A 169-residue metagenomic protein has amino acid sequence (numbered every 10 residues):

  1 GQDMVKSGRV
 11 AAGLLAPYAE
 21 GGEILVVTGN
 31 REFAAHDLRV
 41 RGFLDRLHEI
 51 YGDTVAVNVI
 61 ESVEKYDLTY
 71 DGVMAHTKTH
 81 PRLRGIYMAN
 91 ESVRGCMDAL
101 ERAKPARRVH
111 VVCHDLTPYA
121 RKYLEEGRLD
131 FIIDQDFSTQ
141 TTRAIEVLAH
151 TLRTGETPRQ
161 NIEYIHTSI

Functional and structural regions predicted by a protein language model:
G1-I24, T69-Y70, A120, D136-R153: Hydrophobic alpha-helical segments within soluble ligand-binding/sensing domains
S7-A11, A34-D53, G72, G95-C96 (+1 more regions): Short, solvent-exposed amphipathic alpha-helices that sit in or adjacent to ligand/effector-binding or catalytic
L15-A19, E23, R41-Y51, E101-K104 (+2 more regions): Non-catalytic structural scaffold of enzyme domains
E23-E32: Short beta-strand segments enriched in small/hydrophobic residues
T28, N90, D115, Q135-F137: Short secondary-structure boundary segments
F43, N58-Y119: Hydrophobic alpha-helical
L47-I50, T139-I169: Hinge/cleft segment of the Venus flytrap/periplasmic-binding protein
